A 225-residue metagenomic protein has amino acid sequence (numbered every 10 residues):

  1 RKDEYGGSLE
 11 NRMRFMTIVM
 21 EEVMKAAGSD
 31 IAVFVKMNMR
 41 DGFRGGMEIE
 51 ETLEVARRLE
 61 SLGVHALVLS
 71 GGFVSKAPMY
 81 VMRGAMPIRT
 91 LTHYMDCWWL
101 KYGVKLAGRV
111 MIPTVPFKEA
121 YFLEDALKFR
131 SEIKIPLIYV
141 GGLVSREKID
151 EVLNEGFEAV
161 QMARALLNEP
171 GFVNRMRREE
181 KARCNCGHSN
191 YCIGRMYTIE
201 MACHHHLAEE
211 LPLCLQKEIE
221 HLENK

Functional and structural regions predicted by a protein language model:
R1-K225: Flavin-dependent oxidoreductase catalytic cores
